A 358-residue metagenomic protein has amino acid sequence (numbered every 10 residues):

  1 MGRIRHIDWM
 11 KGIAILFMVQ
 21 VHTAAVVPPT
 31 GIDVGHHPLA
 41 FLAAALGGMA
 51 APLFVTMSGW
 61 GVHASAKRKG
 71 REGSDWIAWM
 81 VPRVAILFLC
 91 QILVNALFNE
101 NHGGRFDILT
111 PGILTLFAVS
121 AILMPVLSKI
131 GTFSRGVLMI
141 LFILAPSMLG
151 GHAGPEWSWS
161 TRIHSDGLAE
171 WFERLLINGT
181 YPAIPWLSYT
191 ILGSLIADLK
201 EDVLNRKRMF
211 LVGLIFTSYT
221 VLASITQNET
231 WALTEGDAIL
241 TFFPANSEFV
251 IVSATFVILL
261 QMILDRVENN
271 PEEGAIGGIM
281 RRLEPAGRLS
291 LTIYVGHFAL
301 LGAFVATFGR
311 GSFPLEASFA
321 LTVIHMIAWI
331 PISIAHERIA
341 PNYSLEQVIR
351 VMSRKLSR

Functional and structural regions predicted by a protein language model:
M1-R358: Alpha-helical transmembrane segments and their immediate juxtamembrane cytosolic regions
